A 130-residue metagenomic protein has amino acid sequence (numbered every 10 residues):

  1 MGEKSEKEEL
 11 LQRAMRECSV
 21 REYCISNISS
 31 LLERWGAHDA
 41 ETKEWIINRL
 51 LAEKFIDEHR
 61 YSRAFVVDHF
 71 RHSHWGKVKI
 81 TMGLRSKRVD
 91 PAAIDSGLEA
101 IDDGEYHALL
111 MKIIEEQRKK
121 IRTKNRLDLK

Functional and structural regions predicted by a protein language model:
M1-K130: An alpha-helical, amphipathic repeat domain used for nucleic-acid recognition, typified by the mTERF helical solenoid
